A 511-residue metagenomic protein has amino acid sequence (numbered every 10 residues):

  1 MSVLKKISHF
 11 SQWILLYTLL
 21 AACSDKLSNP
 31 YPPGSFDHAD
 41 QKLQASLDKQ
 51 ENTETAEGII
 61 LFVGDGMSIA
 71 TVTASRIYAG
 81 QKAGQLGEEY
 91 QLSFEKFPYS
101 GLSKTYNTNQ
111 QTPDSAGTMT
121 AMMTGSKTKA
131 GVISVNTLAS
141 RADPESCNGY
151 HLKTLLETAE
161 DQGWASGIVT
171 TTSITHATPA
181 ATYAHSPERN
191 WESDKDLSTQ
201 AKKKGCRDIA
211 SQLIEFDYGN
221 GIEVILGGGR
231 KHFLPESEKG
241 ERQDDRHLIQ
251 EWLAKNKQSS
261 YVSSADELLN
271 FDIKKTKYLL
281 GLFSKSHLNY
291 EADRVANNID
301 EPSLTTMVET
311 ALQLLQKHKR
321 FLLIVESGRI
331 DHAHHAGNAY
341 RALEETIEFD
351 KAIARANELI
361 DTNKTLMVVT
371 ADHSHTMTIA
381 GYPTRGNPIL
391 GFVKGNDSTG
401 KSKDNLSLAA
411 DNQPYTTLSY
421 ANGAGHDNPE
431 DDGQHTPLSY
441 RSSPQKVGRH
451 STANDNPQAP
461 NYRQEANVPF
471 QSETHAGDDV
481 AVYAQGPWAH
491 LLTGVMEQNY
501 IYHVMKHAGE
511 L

Functional and structural regions predicted by a protein language model:
S2-I14: Bacterial N-terminal signal peptides that target proteins for export
A21-A22: C-terminal motif of bacterial Sec signal peptides marking the signal peptidase cleavage site
L27-S35, S134-A142, H318-A336: Short acidic, glycine-rich surface-loop motifs adjacent to enzyme active sites
L27-T71, I77: N-terminal module-boundary/linker segments of secreted carbohydrate-active enzymes
D48, L61, K104, N109 (+3 more regions): Long, structured ligand/cofactor-binding scaffold of large enzymes
N52-E57, M67-T73, I77-T120, H176-L511: A post-motif C-terminal structural segment
L61-F62, I168, V369: Structural beta-sheet core signal
S126-S211, G221: Extracytoplasmic mature domains of secreted/periplasmic and thylakoid-lumen proteins
